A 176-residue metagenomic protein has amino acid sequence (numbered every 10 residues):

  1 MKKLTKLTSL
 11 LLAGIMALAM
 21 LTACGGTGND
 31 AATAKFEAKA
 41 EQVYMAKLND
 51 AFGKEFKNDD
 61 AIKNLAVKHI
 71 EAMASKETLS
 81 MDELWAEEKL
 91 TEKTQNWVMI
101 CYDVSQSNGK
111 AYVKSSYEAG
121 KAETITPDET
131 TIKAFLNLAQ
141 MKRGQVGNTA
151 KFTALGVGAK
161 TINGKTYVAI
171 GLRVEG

Functional and structural regions predicted by a protein language model:
M1-L11: Bacterial Sec-dependent N-terminal signal peptides
S9, S75, S80, S105-S107 (+1 more regions): Generic serine detector
L11-G14, A34: Short, low-structural-confidence N-terminal segments
A19-A23: C-terminal motif of bacterial Sec signal peptides marking the signal peptidase cleavage site
G26: Short, conserved catalytic or interaction motifs in soluble domains
N29-I100, L155: Short, well-ordered surface patches within globular domains
T91-G176: A well-ordered secondary-structure block
